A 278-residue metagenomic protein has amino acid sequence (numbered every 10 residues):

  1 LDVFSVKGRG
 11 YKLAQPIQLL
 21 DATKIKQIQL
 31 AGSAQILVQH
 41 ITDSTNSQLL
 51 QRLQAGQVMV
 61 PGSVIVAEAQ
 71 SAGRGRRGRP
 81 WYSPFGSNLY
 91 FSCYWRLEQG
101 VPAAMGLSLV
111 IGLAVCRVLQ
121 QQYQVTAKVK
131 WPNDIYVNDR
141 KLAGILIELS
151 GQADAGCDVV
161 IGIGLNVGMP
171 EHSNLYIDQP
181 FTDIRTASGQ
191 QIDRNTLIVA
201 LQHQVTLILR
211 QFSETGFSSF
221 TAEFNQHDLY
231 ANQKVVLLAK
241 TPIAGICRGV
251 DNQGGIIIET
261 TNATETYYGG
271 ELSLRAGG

Functional and structural regions predicted by a protein language model:
L1-Q121: N-terminal lobe of the biotin/lipoate ligase/transferase fold
F4, A127-K128: A local structural micro-motif
Y11, D134-I135: Hydrophobic residue at the +6 position relative to the catalytic HRD Asp in the kinase catalytic loop
I36, T45, F91, D134 (+3 more regions): Residue-level signal for inorganic ion chemistry
Q99-A127, V137-G278: Long, positively charged amphipathic alpha-helical accessory segments at protein N-termini or as interdomain linkers
V129-N133: Alpha/beta catalytic cores of group-transfer enzymes, especially the acyltransferase/condensing modules of polyketide
